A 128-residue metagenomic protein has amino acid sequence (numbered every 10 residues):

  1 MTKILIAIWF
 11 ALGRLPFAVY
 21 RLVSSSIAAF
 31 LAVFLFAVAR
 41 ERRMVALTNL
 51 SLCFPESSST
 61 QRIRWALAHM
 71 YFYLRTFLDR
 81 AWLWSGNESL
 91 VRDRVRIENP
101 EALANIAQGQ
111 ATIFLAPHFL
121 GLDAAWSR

Functional and structural regions predicted by a protein language model:
M1-A116, G121: Membrane-anchoring hydrophobic helices of lipid-metabolizing enzymes
G121-R128: Histidine-anchored nucleotide/phosphate-binding helix
